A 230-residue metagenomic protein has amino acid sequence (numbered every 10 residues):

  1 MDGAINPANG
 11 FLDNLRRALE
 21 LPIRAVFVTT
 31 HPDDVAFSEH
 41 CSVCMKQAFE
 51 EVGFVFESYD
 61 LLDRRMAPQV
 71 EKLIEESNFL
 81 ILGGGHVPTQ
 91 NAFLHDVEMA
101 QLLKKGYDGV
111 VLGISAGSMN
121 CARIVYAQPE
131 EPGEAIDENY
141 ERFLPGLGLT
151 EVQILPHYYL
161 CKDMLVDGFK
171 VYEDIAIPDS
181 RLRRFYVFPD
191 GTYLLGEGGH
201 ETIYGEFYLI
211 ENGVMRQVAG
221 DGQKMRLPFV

Functional and structural regions predicted by a protein language model:
M1-E20, A36-V43, Q47-A48, A127-V230: C-terminal and late-domain segments of enzyme folds
P7-L73: ATP/NTP phosphate-donor binding region
R65-F79, P88-A92: N-terminal small/polar loop signature for handling phosphorylated ligands or for N-terminal nucleophile
L73-E76, D96-G109: Catalytic-core regions built around general acid/base machinery
I81-G83, K105-I124: Catalytic nucleophile loop
V87-D96, L165: Glycine/threonine-rich flexible loop motifs
